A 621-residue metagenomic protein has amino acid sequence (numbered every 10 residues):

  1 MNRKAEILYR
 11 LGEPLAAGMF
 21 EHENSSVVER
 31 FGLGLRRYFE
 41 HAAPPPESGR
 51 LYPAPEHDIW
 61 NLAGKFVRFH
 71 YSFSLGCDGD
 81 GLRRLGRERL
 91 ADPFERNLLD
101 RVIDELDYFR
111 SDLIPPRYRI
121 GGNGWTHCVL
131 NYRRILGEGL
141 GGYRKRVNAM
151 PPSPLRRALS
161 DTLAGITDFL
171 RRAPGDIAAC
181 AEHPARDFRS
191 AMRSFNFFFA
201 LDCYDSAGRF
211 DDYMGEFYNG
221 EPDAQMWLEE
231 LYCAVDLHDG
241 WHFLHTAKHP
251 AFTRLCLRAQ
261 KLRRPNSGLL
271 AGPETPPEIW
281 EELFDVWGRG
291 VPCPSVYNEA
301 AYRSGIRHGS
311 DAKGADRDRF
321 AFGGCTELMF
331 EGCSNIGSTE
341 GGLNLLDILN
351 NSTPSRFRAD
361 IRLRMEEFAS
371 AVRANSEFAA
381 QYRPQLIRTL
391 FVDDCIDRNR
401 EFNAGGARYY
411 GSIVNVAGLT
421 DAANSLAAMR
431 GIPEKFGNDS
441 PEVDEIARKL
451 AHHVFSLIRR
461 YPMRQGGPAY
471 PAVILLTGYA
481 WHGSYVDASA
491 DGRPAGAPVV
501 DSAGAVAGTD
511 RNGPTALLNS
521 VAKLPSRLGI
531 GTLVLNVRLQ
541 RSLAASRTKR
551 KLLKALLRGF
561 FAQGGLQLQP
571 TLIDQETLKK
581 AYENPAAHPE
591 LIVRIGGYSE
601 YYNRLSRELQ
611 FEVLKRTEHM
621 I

Functional and structural regions predicted by a protein language model:
M1-L159, R186-I621: Conserved catalytic cores of very large enzyme subunits
L159-T162, I166, L170: Low-complexity, highly charged intrinsically disordered N-terminal segments that act as targeting/localization
A178-H183, N196: Long amphipathic alpha-helical scaffold segments
